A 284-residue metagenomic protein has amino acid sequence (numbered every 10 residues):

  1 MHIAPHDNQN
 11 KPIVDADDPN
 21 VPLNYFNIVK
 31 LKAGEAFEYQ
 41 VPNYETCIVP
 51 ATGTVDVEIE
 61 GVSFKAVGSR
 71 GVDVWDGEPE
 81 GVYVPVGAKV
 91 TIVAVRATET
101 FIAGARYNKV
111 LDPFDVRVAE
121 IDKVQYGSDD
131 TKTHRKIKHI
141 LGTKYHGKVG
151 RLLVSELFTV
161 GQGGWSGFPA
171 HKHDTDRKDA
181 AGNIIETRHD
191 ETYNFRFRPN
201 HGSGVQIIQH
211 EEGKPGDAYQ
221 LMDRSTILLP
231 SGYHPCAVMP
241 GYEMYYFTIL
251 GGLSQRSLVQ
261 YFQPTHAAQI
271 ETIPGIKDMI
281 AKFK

Functional and structural regions predicted by a protein language model:
D7-E38, H134-D190: A short glycine-rich, His/Asp/Glu-containing loop-to-beta-strand
F26-K30, G81-Y83, I102, V154-L157 (+3 more regions): Conserved hydrophobic/aromatic beta-strand scaffold that supports enzyme active sites
N27-I28, A33-V93: Extended, compositionally biased flexible segments
P42-A66, G161-G163, D174-T226, S231: Glycine- and acidic-residue-biased ligand/ion/polar-headgroup-sensing regions
W75-V95, A105, Q220-G241: Conserved metal-binding segment of the jelly-roll/cupin
V86, A94, I102-R106, L141-K144 (+4 more regions): Short, structured patches in soluble enzyme cores that scaffold and shape functional sites
T98-K138, E211, F247-K284: Double-stranded beta-helix
G213-L228, Y233-Q263: Catalytic core of Fe(II)/2-oxoglutarate
